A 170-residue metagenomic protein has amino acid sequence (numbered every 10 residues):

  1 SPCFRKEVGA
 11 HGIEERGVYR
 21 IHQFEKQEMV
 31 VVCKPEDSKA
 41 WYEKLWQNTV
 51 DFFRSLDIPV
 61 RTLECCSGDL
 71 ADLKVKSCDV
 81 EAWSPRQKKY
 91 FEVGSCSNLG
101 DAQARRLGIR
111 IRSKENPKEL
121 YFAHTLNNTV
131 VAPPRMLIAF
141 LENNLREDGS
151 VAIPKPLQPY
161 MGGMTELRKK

Functional and structural regions predicted by a protein language model:
S1-K170: TRNA-recognition modules of translation machinery and tRNA-sensing kinases, especially anticodon-binding
